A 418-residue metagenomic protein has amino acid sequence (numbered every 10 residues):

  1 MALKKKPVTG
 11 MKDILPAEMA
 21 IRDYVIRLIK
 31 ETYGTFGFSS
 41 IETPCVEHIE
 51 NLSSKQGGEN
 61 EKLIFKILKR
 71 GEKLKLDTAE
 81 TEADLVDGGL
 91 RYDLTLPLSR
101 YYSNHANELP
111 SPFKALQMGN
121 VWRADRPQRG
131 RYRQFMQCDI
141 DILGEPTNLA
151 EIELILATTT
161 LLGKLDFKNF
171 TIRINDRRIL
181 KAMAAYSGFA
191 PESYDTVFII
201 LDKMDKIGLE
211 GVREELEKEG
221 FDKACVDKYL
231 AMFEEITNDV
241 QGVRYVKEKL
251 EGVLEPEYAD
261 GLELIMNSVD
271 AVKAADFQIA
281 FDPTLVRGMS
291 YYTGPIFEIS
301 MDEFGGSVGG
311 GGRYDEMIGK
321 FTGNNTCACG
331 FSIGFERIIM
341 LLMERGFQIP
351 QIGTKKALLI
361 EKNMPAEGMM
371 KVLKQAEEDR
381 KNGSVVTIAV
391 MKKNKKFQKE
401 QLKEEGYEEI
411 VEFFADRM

Functional and structural regions predicted by a protein language model:
M1-M19, L76: Auxiliary tRNA-acceptor-end handling modules of aminoacyl-tRNA synthetases
E18-F36, E47-H48, E80-L85, D93-N107 (+2 more regions): Positively charged, Gly/Ser-enriched RNA/tRNA-binding surfaces
S39-C45: A short beta-strand-loop structural module common to alpha/beta enzyme folds
C45-G88: Polyanion/phosphate-binding surface patch
K55-E59, Y186-G188, P295-F297, L402-E404: Short low-complexity, flexible loop/linker segments enriched in glycine and/or proline with clustered acidic
N60-L76, G188-V212: Acidic, His- and aromatic-enriched active-site or binding-groove loops in soluble protein domains that engage sugars
Y132-C138, I174-A182: Short, conserved phosphate-binding/catalytic loop or strand-edge motifs used in phosphoryl-/nucleotidyl-transfer
N169-I179, V197, A280-V286: Short, surface-exposed recognition loops or helix-turn segments adjacent to catalytic cores
